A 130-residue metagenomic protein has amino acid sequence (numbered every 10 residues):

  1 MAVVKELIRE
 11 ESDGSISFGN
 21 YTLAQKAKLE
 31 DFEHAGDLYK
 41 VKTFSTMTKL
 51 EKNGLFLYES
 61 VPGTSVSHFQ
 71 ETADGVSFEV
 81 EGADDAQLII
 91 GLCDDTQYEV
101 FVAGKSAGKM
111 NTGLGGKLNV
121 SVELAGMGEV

Functional and structural regions predicted by a protein language model:
M1-E30: Activation corresponds to long, low-complexity, non-globular regions
S17, L23, Y39, L57 (+1 more regions): Short, isolated positions in well-ordered beta-strands
A27-L50, Y58-S60, A86-I90, T112-V130: C-terminal beta-strand-rich structural cap/linker in extracellular carbohydrate-active enzymes
T48-A83: Surface beta-strand/loop "capping" patches
V76-F78, V100, V130: Hydrophobic residues positioned within well-ordered beta-strands of beta-sheet architectures
E79-T96: Surface-exposed beta-strand/loop patches in extracellular or lumenal glycoproteins
F101-K105: Short strand-turn-strand beta-turns centered on an Asx-Gly dipeptide
